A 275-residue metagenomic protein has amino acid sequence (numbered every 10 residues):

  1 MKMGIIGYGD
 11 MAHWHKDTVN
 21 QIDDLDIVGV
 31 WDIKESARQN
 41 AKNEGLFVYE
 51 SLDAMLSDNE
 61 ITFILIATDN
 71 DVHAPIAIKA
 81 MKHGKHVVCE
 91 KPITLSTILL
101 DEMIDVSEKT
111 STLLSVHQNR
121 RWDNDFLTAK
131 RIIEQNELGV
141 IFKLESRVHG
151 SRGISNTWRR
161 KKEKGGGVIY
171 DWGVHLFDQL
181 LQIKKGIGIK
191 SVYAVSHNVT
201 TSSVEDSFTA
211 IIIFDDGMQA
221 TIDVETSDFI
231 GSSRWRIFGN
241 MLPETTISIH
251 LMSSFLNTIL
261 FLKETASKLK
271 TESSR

Functional and structural regions predicted by a protein language model:
M1-E44: N-terminal Rossmann-like dinucleotide-binding module
H15, L46-V106: Beta-loop-alpha module in the N-terminal Rossmann-like domain of NAD(P)-dependent dehydrogenases, especially those
D101-N119, V140-S146: Rossmann-fold dehydrogenase core element
N119, R236-R275: C-terminal glycine/acidic-rich active-site capping loop/insertion
R120-T201: Predominantly a Rossmann-like dinucleotide-binding segment in NAD(P)-dependent oxidoreductases
V174, D223-G231: Glycine-rich phosphate/pyrophosphate-binding beta-alpha loops
A210-G217, I237-G239: Active-site beta-strand termini and strand-to-loop segments that position acidic
